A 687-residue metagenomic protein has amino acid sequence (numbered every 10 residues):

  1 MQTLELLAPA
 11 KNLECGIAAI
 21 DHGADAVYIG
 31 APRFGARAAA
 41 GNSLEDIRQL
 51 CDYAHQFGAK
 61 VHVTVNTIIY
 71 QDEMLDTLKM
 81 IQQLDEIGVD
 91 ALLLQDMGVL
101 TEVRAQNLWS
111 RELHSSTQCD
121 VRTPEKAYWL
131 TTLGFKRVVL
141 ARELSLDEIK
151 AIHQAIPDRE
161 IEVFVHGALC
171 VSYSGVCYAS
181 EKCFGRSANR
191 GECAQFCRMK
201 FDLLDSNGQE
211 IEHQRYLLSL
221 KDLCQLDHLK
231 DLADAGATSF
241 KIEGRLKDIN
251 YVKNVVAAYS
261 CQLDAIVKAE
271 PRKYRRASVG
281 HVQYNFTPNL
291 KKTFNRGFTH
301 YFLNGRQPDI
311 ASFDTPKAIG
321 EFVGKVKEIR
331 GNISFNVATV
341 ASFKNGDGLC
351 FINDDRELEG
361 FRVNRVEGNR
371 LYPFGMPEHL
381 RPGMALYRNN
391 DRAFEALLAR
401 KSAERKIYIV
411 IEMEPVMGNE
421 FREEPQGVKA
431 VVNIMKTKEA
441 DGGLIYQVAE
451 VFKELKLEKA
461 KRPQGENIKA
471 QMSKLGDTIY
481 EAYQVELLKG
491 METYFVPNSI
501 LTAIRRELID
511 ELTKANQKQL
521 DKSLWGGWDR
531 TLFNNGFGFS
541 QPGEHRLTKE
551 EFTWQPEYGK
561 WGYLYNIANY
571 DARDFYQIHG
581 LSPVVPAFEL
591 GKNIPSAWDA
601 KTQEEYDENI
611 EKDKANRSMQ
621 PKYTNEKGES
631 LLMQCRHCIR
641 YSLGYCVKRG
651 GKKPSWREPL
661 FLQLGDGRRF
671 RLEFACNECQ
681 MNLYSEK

Functional and structural regions predicted by a protein language model:
M1-H22, A26-A36, D46, L50-C51 (+5 more regions): Surface-exposed amphipathic alpha-helical tracts and adjacent flexible/coil segments at the periphery of soluble enzymes
A39-S43: An active-site metal/cofactor-coordinating segment within enzyme catalytic domains
L78-Y128: Well-ordered mid-protein domain cores that form the structural environment of catalytic cofactors
